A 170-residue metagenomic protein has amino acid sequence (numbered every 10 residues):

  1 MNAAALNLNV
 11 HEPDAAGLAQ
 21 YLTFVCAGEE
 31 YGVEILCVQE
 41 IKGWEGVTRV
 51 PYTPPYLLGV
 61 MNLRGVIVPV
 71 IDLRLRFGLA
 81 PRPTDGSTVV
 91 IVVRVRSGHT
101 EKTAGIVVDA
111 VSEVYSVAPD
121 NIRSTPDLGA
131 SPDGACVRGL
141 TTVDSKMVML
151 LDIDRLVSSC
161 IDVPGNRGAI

Functional and structural regions predicted by a protein language model:
M1-I170: An acidic, low-aromatic, low-complexity terminal/linker signal
